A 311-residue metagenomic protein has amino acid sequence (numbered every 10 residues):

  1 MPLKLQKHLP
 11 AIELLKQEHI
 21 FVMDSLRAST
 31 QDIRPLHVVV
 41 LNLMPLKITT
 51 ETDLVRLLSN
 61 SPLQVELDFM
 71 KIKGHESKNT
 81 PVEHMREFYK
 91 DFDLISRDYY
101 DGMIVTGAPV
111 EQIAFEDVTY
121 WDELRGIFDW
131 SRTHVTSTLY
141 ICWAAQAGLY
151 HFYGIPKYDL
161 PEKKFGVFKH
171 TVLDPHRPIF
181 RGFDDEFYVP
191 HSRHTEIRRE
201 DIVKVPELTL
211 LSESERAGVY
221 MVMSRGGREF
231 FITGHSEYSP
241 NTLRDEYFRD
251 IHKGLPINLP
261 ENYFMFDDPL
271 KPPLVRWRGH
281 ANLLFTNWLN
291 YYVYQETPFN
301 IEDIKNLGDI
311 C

Functional and structural regions predicted by a protein language model:
M1-G74, Y89, I95, Y99 (+2 more regions): Amide-donor transfer/coupling interface in amidating biosynthetic enzymes
K73-R86: N-terminal beta-loop-helix "entrance" segment that forms/cooperates in small-molecule cofactor or anionic ligand
G102: Short, Asp-centered acidic motifs that coordinate Mg2+ and/or phosphate in catalytic or ligand-binding sites
V105-D174: Cysteine-nucleophile active-site neighborhood
